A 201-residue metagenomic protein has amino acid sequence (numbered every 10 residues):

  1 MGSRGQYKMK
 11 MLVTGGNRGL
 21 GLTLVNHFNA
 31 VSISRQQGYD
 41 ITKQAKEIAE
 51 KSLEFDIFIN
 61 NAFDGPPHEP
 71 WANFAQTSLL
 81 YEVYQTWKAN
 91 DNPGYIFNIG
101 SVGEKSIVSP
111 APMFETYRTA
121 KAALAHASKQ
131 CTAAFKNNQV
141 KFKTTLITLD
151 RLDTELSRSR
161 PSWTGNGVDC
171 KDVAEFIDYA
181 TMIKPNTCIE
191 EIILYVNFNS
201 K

Functional and structural regions predicted by a protein language model:
L12-H27: N-terminal Rossmann NAD(P)H-binding glycine-rich loop of SDR-like oxidoreductase domains
T14-G15, F55-G65, A72, Q76 (+2 more regions): Rossmann-fold scaffold of SDR-type NAD(P)-dependent oxidoreductases
N29-I48, P66: Adenosine-cofactor binding site in Rossmann-like domains, unifying the SAM/SAH pocket of S-adenosylmethionine-dependent
T42-E54, T77-E82: Conserved amphipathic alpha-helix within the SDR
P67-H68, K88, P93-N138, R151: Catalytic loop of short-chain dehydrogenase/reductase
P70-N92: NAD(P)-cofactor binding segment of oxidoreductase domains
A134-L152, N186-E191: Conserved Rossmann-fold SDR core element
L146, P161-K201: C-terminal helical subdomain
